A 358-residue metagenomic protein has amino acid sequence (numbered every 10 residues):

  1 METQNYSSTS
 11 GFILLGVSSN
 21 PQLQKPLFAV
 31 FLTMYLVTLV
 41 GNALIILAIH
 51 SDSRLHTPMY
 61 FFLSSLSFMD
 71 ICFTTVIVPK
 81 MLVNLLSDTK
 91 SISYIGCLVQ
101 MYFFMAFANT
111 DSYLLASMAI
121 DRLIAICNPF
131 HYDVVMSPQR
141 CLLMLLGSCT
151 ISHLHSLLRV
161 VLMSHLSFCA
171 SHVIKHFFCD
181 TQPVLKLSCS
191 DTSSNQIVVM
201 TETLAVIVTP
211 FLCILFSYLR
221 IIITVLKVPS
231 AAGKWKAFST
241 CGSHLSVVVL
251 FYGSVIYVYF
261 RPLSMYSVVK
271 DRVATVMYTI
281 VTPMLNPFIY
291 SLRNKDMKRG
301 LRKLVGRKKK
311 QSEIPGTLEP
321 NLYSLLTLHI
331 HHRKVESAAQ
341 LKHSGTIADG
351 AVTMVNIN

Functional and structural regions predicted by a protein language model:
M1-N358: Transmembrane helical core of 7TM receptor-like proteins
